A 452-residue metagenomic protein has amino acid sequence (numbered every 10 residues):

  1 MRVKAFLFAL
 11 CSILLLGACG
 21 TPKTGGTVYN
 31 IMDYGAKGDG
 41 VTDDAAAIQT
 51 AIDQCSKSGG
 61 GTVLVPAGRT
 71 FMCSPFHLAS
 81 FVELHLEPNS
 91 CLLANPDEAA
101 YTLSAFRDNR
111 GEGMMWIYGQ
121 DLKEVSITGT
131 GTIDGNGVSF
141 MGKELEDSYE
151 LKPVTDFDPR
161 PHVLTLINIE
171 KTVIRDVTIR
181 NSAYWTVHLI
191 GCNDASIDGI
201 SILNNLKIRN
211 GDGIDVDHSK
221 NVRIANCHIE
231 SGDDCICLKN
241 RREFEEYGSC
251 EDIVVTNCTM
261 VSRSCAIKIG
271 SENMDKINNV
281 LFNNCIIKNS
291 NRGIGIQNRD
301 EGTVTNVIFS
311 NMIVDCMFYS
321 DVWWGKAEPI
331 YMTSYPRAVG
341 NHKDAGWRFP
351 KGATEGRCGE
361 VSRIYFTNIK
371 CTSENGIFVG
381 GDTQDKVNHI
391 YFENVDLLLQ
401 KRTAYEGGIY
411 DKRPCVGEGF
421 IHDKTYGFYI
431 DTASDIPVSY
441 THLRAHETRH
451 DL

Functional and structural regions predicted by a protein language model:
M1-L7: Bacterial N-terminal signal peptides that target proteins for export
G17-A18: C-terminal motif of bacterial Sec signal peptides marking the signal peptidase cleavage site
T21-G26: Bacterial Sec signal peptide processing site at the extreme N-terminus
I31-V65: Acidic Gly/Asp/Thr-rich repetitive segments characteristic of extracellular carbohydrate-active and adhesion proteins
G60-F106, G111-G113, T132-I133, A183 (+1 more regions): N-terminal extracellular ligand-recognition/capping segment immediately after the signal peptide
A99-G119, D134-L166, T178-R180, Y184-L189 (+6 more regions): Glycine- and acidic/polar-rich repeat regions and solenoidal domains
T441-T448: Conserved small/polar residues in nucleotide/adenosyl-binding loops
